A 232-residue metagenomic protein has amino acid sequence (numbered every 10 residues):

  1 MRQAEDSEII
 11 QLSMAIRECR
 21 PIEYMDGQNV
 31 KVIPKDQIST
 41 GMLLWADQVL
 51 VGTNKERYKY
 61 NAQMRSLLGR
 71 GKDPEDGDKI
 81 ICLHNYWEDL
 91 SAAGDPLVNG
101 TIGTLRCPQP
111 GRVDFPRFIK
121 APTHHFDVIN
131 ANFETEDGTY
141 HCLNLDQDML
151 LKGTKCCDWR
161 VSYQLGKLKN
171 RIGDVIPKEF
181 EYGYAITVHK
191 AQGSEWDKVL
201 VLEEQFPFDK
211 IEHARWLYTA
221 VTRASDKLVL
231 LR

Functional and structural regions predicted by a protein language model:
M1-Q37: Conserved coupling/interface region of RecA-like P-loop/ASCE motor cores
A4, Q48-R232: Core RecA-like ATPase module of SF1/SF2 helicases and allied nucleic-acid translocases
D6-Q11, D36-M42, S91-A92, F115-P116: Short, solvent-exposed polar/charged micro-motifs at secondary-structure junctions
M14, L43-L44, V221: Alpha-helix boundary recognition
P21, N29-L44, V49-Y58: Interdomain hinge/linker elements that couple catalytic modules in large macromolecular machines
